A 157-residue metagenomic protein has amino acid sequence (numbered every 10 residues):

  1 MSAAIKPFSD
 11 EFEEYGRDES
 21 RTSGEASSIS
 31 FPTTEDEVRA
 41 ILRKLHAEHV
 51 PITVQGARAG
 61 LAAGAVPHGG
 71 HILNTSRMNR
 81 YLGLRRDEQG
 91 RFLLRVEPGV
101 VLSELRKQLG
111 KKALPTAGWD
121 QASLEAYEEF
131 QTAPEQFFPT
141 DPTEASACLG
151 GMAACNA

Functional and structural regions predicted by a protein language model:
M1-E48, V54-L94, L102-S103, K107-W119 (+2 more regions): N-terminal flexible segment immediately upstream of the FAD-binding catalytic core in FAD-dependent oxidoreductases
A62, G118-A157: A gly/ser-rich beta-alpha-beta helix-loop segment of oxidoreductase catalytic cores
G99: Extended, alpha-helix-rich binding/interface surfaces that flank or overlap catalytic cores and mediate recognition
